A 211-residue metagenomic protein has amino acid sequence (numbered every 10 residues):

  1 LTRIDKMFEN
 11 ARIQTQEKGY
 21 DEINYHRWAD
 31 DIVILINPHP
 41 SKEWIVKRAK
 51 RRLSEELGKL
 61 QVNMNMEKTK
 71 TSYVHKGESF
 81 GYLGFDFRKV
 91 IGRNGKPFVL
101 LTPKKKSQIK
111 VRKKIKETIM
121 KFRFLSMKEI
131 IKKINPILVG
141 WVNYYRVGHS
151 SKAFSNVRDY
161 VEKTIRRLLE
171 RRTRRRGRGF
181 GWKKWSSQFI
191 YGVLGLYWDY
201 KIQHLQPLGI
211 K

Functional and structural regions predicted by a protein language model:
L1-K211: Non-catalytic terminal/accessory segments
